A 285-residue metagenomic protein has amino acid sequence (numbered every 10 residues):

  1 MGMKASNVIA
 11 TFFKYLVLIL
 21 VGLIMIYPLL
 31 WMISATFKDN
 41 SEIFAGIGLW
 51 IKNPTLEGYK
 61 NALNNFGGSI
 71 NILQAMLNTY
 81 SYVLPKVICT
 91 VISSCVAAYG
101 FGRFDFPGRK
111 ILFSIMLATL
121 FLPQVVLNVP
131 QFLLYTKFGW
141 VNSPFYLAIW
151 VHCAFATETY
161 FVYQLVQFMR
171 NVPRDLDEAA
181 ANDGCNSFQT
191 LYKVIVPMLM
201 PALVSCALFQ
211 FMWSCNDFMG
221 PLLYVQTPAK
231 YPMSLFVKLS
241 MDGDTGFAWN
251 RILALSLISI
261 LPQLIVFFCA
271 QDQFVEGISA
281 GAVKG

Functional and structural regions predicted by a protein language model:
M3-G285: A structural signal for multi-pass alpha-helical bundles of membrane permease subunits that mediate small-molecule
